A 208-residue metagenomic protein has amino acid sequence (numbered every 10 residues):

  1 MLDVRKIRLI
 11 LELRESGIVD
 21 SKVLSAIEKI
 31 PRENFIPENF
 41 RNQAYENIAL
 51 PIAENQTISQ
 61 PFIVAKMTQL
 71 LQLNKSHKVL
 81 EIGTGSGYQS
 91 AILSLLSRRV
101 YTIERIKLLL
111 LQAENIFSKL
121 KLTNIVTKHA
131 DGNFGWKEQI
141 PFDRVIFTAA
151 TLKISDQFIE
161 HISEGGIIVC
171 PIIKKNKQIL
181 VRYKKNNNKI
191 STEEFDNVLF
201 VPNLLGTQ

Functional and structural regions predicted by a protein language model:
M1-L80, Y88-L96, L109-I125, N188-T207: Class I SAM-dependent transferase core
Q72-S191: Conserved nucleotide-cofactor-binding alpha/beta core module
